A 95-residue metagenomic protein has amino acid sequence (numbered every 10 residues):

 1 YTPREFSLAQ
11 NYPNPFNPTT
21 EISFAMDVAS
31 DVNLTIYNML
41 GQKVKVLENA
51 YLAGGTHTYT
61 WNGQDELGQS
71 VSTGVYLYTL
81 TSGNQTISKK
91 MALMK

Functional and structural regions predicted by a protein language model:
Y1-Y12, F16-Y37, V46-N49, A53 (+2 more regions): Glycine-centered coil/turn sites that cap beta-strands in beta-rich domains
V44-K45, V71: Generic structural signal for well-ordered beta-strand positions
Y59-V71: Signal that preferentially marks extracellular ectodomain short beta-strand elements of beta-sandwich modules
Q69-K95: C-terminal tail/sorting-segment detector
